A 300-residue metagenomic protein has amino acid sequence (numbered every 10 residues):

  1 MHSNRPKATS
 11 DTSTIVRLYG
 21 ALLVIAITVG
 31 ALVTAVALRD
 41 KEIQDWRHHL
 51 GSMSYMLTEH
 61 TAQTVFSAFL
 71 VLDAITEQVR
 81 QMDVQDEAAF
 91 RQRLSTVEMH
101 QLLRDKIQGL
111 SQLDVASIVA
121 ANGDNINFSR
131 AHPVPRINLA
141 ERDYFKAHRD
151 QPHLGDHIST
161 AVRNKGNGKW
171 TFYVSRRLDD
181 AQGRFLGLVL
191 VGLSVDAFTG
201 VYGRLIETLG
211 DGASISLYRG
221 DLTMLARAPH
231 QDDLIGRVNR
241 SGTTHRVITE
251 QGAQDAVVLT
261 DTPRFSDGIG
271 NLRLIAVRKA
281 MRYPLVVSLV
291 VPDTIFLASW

Functional and structural regions predicted by a protein language model:
M1-T9, R47-H49, G155-S159: N-terminal sensory and localization modules of signal-transduction and trafficking proteins
A8-S10, T199-L205, V291-W300: Membrane-interface helix-start motif
A8-Y19, L23-A89, Q108-Q112: Juxtamembrane extracytoplasmic/periplasmic/luminal helical "stalk" adjacent to the first N-terminal
I43, R47, G51, F69 (+5 more regions): Short, structured helix-loop boundary elements
T58, A62, R142-K146, G192 (+3 more regions): Amphipathic alpha-helical bundle/coiled-coil segments
A74-V79, T96-R130, R142, K146 (+1 more regions): Extracytoplasmic ligand-binding sensor domains of the Cache superfamily
I107-D114, A121-G200, R204-D211, A256 (+1 more regions): Extracytoplasmic/periplasmic ligand-binding sensor regions of membrane-associated signaling proteins
N239-W300: Extracellular/periplasmic juxtamembrane segments that couple receptor/chemosensory ectodomains to their
